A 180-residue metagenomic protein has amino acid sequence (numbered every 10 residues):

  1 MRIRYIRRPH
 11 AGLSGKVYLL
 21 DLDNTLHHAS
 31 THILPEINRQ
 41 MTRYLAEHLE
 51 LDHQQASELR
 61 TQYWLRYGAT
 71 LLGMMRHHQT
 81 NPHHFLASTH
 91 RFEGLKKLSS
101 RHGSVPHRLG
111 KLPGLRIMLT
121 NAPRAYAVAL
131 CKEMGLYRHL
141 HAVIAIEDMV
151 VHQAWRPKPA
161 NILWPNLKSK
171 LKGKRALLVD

Functional and structural regions predicted by a protein language model:
I3, H10-L20, T25-G103, G110 (+1 more regions): N-terminal helical cap/lid subdomain that shapes the substrate entry/recognition surface in HAD-like hydrolases
F92-S99, N121, H152-P157: Short, flexible loop segments at the rims of nucleotide/cofactor-binding pockets, characterized by
V105-G110, W164, K168: Short amphipathic alpha-helical segments and helix-helix/interface helices
H107, K111, N121, L130: Glycine-rich active-site/cofactor-binding loop and its immediate structural neighborhood
G114-M118, K174-A176: Short active-site oxyanion
P123-L177: Substrate-recognition "cap/lid" segment bordering the active-site pocket of phosphatases
D180: Conserved acidic carboxylate
